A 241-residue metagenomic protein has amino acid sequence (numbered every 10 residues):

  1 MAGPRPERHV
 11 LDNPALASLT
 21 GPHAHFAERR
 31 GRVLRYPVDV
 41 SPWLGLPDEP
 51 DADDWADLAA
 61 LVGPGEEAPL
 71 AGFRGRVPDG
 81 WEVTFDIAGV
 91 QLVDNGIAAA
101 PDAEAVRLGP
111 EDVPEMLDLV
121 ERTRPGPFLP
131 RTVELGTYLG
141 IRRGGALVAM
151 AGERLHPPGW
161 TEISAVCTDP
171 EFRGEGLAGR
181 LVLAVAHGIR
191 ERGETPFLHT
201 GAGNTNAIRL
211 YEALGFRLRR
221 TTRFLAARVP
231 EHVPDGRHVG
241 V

Functional and structural regions predicted by a protein language model:
M1-L11, N95-G126, H232-V241: Short amphipathic alpha-helix that is part of the acyltransferase structural core
M1-V77: N-terminal charged segments
L44-P50, V166-R173: A short, internal acetyl-CoA/4′-phosphopantetheine-binding micro-motif in the GNAT/acyltransferase core
D53-A59, G174-R190, I208-A213: Conserved acetyl-CoA-binding loop-helix of GNAT-fold acetyltransferases
R76-W81, G179, A202-R220, R228: Conserved active-site alpha-helix within GNAT-family acetyltransferase domains
E82-D94, H199, R217-E231: Conserved catalytic-core motifs of GNAT/GCN5-like acyltransferases
P127-T137, I141-D169: A conserved beta-strand-loop-helix scaffold within acyl/acetyltransferase catalytic domains
I163, P196-T200: Conserved hydrophobic beta-strand within the GNAT/NAT acetyltransferase core sheet that lines the active-site cleft
